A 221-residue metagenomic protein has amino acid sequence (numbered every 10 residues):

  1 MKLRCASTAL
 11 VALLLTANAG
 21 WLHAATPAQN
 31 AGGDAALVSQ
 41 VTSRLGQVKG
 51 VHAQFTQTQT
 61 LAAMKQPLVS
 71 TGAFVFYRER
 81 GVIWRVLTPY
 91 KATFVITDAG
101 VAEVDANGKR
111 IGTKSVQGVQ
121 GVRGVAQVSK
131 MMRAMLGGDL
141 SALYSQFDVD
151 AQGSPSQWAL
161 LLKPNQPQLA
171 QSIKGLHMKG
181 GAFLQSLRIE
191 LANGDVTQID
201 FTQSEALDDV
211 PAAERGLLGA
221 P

Functional and structural regions predicted by a protein language model:
M1-L3: N-terminal secretory signal peptides that target proteins for export/translocation
T8-G20: Bacterial N-terminal signal peptides
G20-K65, E214-P221: N-terminal leader/targeting segments and the immediate start of mature chains
F55, V82-V86, V101-V104, L160-L162 (+1 more regions): Short hydrophobic/aromatic-rich beta-strand segments that constitute the beta-sheet cores of beta-sandwich/beta-barrel
Q66-A73: Amphipathic hydrophobic-ligand
A73-A126, T197-Q198: An acidic-aromatic
K109-W158: Flexible, surface-exposed loop/linker segments and immediately adjacent secondary-structure boundaries
L140-P221: Gly/Pro-enriched, hydrophobic low-complexity segments that function as extracytoplasmic propeptides/linkers
